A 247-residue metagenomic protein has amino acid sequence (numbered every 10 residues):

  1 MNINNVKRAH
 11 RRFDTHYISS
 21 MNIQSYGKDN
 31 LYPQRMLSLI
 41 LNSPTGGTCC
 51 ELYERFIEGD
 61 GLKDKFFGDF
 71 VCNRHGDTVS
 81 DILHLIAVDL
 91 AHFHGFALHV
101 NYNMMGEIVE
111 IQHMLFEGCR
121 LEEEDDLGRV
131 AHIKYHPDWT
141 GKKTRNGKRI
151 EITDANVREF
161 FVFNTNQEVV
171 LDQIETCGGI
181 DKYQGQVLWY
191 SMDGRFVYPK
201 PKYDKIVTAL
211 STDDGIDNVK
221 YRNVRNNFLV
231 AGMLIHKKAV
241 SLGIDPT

Functional and structural regions predicted by a protein language model:
M1-T247: Structured, contiguous alpha/beta core segments that scaffold functional sites
